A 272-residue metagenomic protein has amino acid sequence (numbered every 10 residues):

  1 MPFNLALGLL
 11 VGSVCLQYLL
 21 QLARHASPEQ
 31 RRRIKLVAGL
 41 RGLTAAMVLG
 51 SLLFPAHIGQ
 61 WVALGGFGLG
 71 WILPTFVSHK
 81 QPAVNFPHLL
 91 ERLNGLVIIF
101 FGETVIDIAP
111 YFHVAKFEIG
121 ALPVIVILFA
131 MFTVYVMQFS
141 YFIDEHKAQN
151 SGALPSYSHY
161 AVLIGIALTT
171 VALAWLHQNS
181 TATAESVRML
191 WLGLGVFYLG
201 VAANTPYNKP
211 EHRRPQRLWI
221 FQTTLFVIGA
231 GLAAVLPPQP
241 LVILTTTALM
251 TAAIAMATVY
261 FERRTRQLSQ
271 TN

Functional and structural regions predicted by a protein language model:
M1, G8-I58, G68-A234, A253-T271: Predominantly late transmembrane helices and immediately cytosolic-facing juxtamembrane segments
I58-Q60, P237-A248: Loop-to-transmembrane alpha-helix initiation sites
L64-G65: Non-catalytic interfacial helical region
